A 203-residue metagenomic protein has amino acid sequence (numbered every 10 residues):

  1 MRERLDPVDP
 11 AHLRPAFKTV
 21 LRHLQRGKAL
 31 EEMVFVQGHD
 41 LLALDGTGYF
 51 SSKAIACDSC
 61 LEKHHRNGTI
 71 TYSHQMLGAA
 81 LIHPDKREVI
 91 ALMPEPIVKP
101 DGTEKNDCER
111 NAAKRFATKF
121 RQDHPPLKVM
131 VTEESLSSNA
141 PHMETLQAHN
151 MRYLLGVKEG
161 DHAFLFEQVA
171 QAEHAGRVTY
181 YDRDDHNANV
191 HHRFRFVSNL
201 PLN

Functional and structural regions predicted by a protein language model:
M1, G38-Y49, A79, A113 (+2 more regions): Short, conserved catalytic/metal-binding motifs centered on acidic residues
M1-R4, T19, E173, R195-V197: A short glycine/small-residue-enriched secondary-structure motif
R4-K86: Active-site-proximal, Lys/Arg-enriched surface segment that forms a nucleic-acid-binding/basic interface patch
F17, K114-A117, V169-A170: A generic alpha-helix structural signal
A56-S59, E144-A148, Q168-A170: Short, glycine/charged-enriched secondary-structure capping and boundary segments
H64-L127: Electropositive, glycine- and tryptophan-enriched low-complexity nucleic-acid-binding patches
T103-F164: Domain-level cores of phosphate- or acyl-group-handling catalytic modules
E159-N203: An anionic, glycine-rich sequence signature occurring as long contiguous blocks
